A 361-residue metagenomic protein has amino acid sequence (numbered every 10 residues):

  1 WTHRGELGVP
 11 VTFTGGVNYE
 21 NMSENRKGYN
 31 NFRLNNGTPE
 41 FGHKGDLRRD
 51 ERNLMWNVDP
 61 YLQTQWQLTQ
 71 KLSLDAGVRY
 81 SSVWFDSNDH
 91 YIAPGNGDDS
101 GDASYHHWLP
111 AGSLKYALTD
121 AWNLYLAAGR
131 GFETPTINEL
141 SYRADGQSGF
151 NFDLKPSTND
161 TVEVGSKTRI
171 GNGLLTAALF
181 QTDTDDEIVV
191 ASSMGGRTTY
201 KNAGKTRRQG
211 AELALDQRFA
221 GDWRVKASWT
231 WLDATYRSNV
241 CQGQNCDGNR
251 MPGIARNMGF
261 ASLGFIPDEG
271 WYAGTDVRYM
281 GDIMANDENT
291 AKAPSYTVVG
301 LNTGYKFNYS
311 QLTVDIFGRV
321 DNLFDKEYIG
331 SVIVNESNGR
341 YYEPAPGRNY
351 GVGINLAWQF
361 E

Functional and structural regions predicted by a protein language model:
W1-H3, P60-W66, G112-Y116, V164-T168 (+7 more regions): Residues on the lipid-exposed face of transmembrane beta-strands in outer-membrane beta-barrel proteins
W1-I92, A117, T176, K226: Face-selective signature of the C-terminal outer-membrane beta-barrel domain
L7, T69-L74, L179-D183, K201-D287 (+2 more regions): Gram-negative outer-membrane beta-barrel transporters
V11-V17, L74-V78, P110, L124-L126 (+7 more regions): Transmembrane beta-strands of outer-membrane beta-barrel proteins
Y19-N25, Y80-D86, A128-T134, S141 (+8 more regions): Transmembrane beta-strands of outer-membrane beta-barrel pores
N25-G28, A117, A121-G129, D153-S238 (+2 more regions): Membrane-embedded beta-barrel scaffold of Gram-negative outer-membrane proteins
W56-L62, W108-G112, L124, F150 (+8 more regions): Hydrophobic, lipid-facing positions within transmembrane beta-strands of outer-membrane proteins
D185, G270, Y279-M284, Y305-E361: C-terminal beta-signal and adjacent terminal beta-strands/loops of Gram-negative outer-membrane beta-barrel proteins
